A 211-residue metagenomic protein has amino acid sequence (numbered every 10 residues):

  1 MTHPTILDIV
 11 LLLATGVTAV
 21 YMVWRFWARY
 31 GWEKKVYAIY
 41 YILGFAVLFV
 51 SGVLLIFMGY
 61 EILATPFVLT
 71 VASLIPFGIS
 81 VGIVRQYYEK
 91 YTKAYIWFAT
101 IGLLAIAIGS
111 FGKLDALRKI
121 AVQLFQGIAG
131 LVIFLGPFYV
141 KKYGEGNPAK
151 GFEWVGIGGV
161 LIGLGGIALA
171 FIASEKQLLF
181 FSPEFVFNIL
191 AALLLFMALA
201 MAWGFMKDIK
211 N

Functional and structural regions predicted by a protein language model:
M1-T18, E184: Hydrophobic transmembrane alpha-helical segments in integral membrane proteins
L13-Y21, A72-G82, I128-F138, L190-G204: Hydrophobic cores of alpha-helical transmembrane segments in multi-pass inner/ER membrane proteins, independent
W27-I39, V84-Y95, K142-G151: Membrane-interface helix-boundary motifs at transmembrane edges
W32-I39, V50-V71, I172-F180: Helix-loop junctions on the outward
V36-G44, P66-A72, Y91-G102, Q123-F125 (+1 more regions): Cytoplasmic-side transmembrane-helix entry/capping segments in multi-pass membrane proteins
F57-Y91: Alpha-helical transmembrane-segment detector that highlights a single hydrophobic TM helix and its immediate
V84-G144: Membrane-proximal helix-loop-helix units in multi-pass membrane proteins
G136-V140, G156-N211: C-terminal transmembrane-bundle signature of multipass membrane proteins, characterized by strong activation on
